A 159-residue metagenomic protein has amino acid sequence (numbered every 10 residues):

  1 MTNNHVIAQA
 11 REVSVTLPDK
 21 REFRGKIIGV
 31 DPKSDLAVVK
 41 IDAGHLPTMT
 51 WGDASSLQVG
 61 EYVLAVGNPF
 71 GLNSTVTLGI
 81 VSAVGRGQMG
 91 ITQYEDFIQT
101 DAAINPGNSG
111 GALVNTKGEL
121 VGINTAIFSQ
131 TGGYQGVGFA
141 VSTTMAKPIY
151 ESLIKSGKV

Functional and structural regions predicted by a protein language model:
M1-V159: Serine-dependent protease modules
